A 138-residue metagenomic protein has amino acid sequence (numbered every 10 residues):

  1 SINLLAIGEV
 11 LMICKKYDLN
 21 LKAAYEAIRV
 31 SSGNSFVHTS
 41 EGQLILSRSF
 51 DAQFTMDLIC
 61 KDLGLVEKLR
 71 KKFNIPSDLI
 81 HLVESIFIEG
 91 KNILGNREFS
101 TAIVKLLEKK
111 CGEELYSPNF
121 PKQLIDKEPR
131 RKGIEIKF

Functional and structural regions predicted by a protein language model:
S1-K110: Helical "substrate-binding/catalytic lid" subdomain of Rossmann-like NAD(P)-dependent dehydrogenases/reductases
E114-F138: ATP-dependent carboxylate/acyl-activation modules
